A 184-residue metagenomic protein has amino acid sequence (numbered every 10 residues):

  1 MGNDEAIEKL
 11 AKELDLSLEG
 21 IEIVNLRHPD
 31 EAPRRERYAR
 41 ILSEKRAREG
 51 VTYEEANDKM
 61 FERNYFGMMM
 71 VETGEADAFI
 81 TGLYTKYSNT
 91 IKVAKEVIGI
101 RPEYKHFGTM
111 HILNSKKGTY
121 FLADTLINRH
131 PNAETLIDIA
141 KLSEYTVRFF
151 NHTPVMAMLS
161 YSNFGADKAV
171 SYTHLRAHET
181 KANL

Functional and structural regions predicted by a protein language model:
M1-N3, L26, T81-G82, A123-D124 (+1 more regions): Generic beta-strand/beta-sheet core signal
M1-V24: Terminal amphipathic helices with adjacent charged low-complexity linkers/tails
G20, V51-A56, F149-L159: Flexible, glycine/charged-enriched surface loops at secondary-structure junctions
R34-Y104: N-terminal glycine-rich phosphate/adenylate-binding segment common to multiple enzyme folds
L113-N132: A structural-propensity feature for long, helix-poor, extended segments
L126-N128, V155-Y172: Glycine-rich phosphate/diphosphate-binding loops and the adjacent beta-loop-alpha structural elements that coordinate
N128-F150: Short acidic/Ser/Thr-enriched loop-to-helix initiation segments
T173-A182: Conserved small/polar residues in nucleotide/adenosyl-binding loops
